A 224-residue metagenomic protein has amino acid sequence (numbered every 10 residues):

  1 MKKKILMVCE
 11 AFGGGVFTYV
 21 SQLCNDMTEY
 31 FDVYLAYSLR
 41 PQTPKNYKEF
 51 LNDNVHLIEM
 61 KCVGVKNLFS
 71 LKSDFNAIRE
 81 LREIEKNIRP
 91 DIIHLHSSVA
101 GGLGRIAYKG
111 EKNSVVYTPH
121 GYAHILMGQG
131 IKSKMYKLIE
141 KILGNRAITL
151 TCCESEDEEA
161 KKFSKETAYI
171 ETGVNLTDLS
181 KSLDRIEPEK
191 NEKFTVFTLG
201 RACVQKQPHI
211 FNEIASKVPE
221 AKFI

Functional and structural regions predicted by a protein language model:
M7-S73, E156-K161, Y169: N-terminal strand-loop element at the rim of the active site of nucleotide-sugar-dependent glycosyltransferases
E10-F12, L199-C203: Short donor-sugar binding/catalytic loops of nucleotide-sugar-dependent glycosyltransferases, especially enzymes
G14, V65-L68, N113-I131, I148: A short, histidine- and acid-enriched strand-loop-helix "catalytic/donor-clamping" loop that lines the nucleotide-sugar
F17-N25, R201-K217: A conserved mid-protein helix/loop that constitutes part of the nucleotide-sugar donor-binding site
R79-R82, S133-C152: Membrane-proximal helix-turn-helix segments that form the acceptor-binding/catalytic region of lipid-linked
L95-G101, P119: Short His-centered aromatic/hydrophobic patch
N145-Y169, V174-L179: A short, active-site helix/loop in glycosyltransferases that binds the activated sugar's phosphate group
K161, G173-K193, C203: Acidic anion/phosphate-binding donor-loop and adjacent secondary structure in glycosyltransferase catalytic cores
